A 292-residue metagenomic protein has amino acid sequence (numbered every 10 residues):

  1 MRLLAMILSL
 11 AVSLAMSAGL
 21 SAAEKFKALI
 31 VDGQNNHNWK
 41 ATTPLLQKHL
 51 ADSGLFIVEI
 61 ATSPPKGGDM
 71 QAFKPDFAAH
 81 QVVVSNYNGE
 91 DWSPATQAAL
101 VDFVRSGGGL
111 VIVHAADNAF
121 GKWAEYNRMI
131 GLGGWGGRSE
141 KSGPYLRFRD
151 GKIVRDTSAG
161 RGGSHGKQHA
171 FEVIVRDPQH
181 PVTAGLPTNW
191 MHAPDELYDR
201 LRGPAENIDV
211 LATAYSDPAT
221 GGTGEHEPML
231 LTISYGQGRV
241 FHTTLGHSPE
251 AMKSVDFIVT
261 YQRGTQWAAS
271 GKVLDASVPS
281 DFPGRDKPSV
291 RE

Functional and structural regions predicted by a protein language model:
A5-S17: Bacterial N-terminal signal peptides
S17-A23: Boundary at the C-terminal end of the N-terminal hydrophobic targeting segment
A23-F120: Helical hinge/lid and interdomain linker segments adjacent to catalytic or ligand-binding clefts that mediate domain
A23-F26, A41, D52, P75 (+2 more regions): Extracellular ligand-binding/catalytic regions of CAZymes and related secreted enzymes and adhesion modules
A51, I57, R147-G236, V278: Catalytic beta-strand/loop cores that center a nucleophilic Ser/Cys/Thr and support acyl-enzyme chemistry
E90-P181: A glycine-rich, often tryptophan-bearing local segment used as a flexible ligand/cofactor-contacting loop or short
G107-V111, L211, F241: Structural detector of well-ordered beta-strand residues that form the stable sheet scaffold of enzyme domains
